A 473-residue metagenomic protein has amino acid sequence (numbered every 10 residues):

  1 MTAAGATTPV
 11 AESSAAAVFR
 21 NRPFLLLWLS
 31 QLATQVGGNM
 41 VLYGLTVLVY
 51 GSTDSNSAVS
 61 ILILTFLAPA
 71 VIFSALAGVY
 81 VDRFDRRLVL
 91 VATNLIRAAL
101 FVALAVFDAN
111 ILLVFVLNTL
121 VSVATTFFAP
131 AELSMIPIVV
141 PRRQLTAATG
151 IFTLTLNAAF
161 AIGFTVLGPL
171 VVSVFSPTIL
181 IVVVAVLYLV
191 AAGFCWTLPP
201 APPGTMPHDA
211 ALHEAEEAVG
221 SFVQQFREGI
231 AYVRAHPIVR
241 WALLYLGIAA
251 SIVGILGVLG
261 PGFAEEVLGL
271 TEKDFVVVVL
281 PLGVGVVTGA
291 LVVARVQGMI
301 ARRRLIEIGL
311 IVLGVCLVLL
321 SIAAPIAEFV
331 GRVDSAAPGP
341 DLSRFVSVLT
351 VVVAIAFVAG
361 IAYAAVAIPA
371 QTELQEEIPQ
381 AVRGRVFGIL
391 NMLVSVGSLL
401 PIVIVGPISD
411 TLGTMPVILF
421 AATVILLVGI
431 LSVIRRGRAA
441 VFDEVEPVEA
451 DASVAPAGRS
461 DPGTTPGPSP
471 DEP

Functional and structural regions predicted by a protein language model:
M1-G458, P466-P473: Alpha-helical transmembrane-bundle signature of multi-pass membrane transport and export proteins
